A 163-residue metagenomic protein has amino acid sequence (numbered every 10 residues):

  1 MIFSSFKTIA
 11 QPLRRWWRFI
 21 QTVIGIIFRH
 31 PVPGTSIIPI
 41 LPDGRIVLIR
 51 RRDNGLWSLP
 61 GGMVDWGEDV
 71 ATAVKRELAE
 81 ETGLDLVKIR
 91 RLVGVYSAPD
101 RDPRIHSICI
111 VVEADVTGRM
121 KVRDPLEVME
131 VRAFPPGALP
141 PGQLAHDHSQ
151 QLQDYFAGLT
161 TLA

Functional and structural regions predicted by a protein language model:
M1-S36: Acidic, metal-coordinating catalytic segment for phosphate/diphosphate chemistry, firing primarily on the Nudix
T8, F19-Q21, Y155-A163: Acidic/histidine-enriched, glycine/proline-rich intrinsically disordered or flexible terminal extensions
P31, G55, H106-I108: Residue-level preference for beta-strand/loop junctions
S36, R45, E130: Conserved beta-strand and immediately adjacent loop positions that scaffold enzyme active sites
P39-I40, L48, A114, A133: Conserved hydrophobic "DFG−1" position in protein kinase catalytic cores
L41, R45-E81: Conserved Nudix-box catalytic region and its N-terminal flanking loop in Nudix hydrolases and closely related
R45, L86-R91: Short acidic capping loops at alpha-helix termini that bridge into adjacent secondary structure
V64-K88, Y96-Q151, L162-A163: Unchanged
